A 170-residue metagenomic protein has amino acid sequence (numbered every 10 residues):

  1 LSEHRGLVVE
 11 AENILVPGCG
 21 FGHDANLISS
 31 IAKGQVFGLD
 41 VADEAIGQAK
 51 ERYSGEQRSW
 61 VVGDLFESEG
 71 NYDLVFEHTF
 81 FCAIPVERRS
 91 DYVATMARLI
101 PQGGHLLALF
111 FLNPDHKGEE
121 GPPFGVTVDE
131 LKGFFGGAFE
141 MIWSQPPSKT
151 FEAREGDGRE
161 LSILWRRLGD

Functional and structural regions predicted by a protein language model:
L1-G70, I84-D170: Class I (Rossmann-like) S-adenosyl-L-methionine-dependent methyltransferase catalytic domain, capturing the SAM-binding
D73: Residue-level marker of regulatory loop/turn positions in helix-turn-helix DNA-binding domains and in histidine
F76: A conserved beta-strand element that flanks and buttresses the S-adenosyl-L-methionine
T79-A83: Short catalytic micro-motifs in class I SAM-dependent methyltransferases
